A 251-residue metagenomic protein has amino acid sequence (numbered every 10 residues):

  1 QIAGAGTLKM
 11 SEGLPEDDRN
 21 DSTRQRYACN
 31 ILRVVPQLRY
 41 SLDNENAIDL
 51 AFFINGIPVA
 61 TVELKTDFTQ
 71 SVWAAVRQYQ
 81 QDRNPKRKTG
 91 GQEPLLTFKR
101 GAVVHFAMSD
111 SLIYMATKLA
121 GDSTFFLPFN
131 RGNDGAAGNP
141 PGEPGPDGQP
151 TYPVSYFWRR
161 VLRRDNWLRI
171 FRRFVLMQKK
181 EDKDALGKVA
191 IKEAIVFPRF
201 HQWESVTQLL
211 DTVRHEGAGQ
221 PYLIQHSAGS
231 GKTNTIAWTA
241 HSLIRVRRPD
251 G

Functional and structural regions predicted by a protein language model:
Q1-G251: ATP-dependent helicase/translocase motor core
